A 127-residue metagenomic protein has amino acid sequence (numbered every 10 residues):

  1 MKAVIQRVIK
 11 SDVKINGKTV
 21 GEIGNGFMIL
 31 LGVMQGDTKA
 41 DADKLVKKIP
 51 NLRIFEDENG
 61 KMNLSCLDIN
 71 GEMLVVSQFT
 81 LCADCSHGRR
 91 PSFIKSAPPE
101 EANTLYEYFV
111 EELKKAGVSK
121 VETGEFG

Functional and structural regions predicted by a protein language model:
M1-G88, T104-G127: N-terminal, polar/charged subdomain of small-to-medium soluble alpha/beta proteins
S86-E101: A charged helix-plus-loop insertion that forms the helical arch/lid used to bind and gate nucleic-acid substrates
